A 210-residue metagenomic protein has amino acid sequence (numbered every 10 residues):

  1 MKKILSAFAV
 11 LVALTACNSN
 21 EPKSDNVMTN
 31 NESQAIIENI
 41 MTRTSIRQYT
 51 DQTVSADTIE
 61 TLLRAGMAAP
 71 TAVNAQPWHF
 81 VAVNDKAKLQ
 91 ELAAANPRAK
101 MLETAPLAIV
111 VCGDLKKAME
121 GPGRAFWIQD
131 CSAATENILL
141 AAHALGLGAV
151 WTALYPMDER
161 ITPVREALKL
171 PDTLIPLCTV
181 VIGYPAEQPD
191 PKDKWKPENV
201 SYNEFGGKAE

Functional and structural regions predicted by a protein language model:
I4-A7, C17-E210: Acidic, surface-exposed loops and disordered segments
